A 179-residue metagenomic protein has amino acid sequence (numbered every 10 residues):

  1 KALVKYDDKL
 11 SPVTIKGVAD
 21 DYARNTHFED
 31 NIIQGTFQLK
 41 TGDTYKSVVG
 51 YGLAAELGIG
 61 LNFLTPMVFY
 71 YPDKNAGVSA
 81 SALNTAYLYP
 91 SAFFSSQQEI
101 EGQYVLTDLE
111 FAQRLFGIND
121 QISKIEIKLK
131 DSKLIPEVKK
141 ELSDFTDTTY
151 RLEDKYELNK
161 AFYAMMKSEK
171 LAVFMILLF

Functional and structural regions predicted by a protein language model:
A2-T41: The feature marks short, hydrophobic/small-residue-biased sequence motifs that occur predominantly
D7, A80-A82, A164: Replace "in large, NTP-powered and nucleic-acid-processing enzymes" with "in large, NTP-powered factors and other
A23, L53-A54, A112: A generic structural signal for short hydrophobic patches within well-formed alpha-helices
H27, V49-L64: Short, solvent-exposed hinge/capping segments at secondary-structure junctions
V48, N62-T149: Basic-flanked hydrophobic alpha-helices used for secretion and membrane insertion
L134-F179: Peri-transmembrane interface segments
